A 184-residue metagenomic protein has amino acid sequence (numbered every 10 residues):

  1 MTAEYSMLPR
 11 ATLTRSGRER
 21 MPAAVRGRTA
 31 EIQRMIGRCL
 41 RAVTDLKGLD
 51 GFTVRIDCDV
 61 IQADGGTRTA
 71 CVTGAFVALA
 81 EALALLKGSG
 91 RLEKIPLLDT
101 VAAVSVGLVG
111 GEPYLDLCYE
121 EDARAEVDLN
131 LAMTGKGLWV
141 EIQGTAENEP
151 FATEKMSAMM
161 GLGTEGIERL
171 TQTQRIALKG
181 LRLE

Functional and structural regions predicted by a protein language model:
M1-A3, D50-V54, T100-A102: A generic structural signal for short beta-strands and their flanking turns/coil linkers
M1-L49, W139-M156, G161: Glycine-rich, flexible beta-strand/loop modules in the N-terminal catalytic cores of phosphate-handling
A3-Y5, I56-C58, V106, L131: Preference for bulky hydrophobic residues occupying beta-strand positions in well-ordered beta-sheet regions
S6-L8, I61, V109: Beta-hairpin (beta-strand-turn-beta-strand) motif
G27, K47-G48, G66-A70, A80-A84 (+1 more regions): A structural signal for small-residue-enriched, beta-sheet-centric alpha/beta enzyme cores and oligomeric scaffold folds
E31-C39, D50-G88: Glycine-rich anion/phosphate-binding loop at the beta-strand->alpha-helix junction
